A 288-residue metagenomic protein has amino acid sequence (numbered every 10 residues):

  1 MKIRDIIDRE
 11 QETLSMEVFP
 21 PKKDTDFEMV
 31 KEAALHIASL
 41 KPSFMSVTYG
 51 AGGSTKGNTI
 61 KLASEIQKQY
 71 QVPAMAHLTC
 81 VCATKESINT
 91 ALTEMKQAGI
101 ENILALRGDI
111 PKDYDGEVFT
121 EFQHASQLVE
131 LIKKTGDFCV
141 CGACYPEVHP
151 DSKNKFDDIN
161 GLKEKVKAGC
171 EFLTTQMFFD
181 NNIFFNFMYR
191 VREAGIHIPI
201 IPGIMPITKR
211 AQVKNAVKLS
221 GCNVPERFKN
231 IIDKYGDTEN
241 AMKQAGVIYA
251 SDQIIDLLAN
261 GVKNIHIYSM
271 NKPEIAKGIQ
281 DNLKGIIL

Functional and structural regions predicted by a protein language model:
M1-V47: Conserved N-terminal beta1-alpha1 strand-loop-helix module at the mouth
I3-R4, T25-F27, G53-E65, T84-T90 (+4 more regions): Active-site-adjacent beta->alpha loops and helix N-cap segments on the catalytic face of soluble alpha/beta enzymes
T13-M29, A74-E86, C141-D157, K234-I248: Active-site mouth loops of central-metabolism enzymes
S15, S46, L104-A105, T174 (+1 more regions): Conserved beta-strand positions in the central sheet of alpha/beta enzyme cores
E17, M45, M95, K165 (+3 more regions): Conserved, mostly hydrophobic/aromatic
V18-P21, T48-G52, H77-A83, G108-D109 (+5 more regions): Active-site beta-loop-alpha junctions enriched in small/polar residues
D24-I37, T59, E86-T93, K153-E164 (+1 more regions): Short, acidic/polar
F119-Y145, G195-V247, D252, L283-L288: Active-site pocket-lining/capping segments in soluble small-molecule metabolic enzymes
